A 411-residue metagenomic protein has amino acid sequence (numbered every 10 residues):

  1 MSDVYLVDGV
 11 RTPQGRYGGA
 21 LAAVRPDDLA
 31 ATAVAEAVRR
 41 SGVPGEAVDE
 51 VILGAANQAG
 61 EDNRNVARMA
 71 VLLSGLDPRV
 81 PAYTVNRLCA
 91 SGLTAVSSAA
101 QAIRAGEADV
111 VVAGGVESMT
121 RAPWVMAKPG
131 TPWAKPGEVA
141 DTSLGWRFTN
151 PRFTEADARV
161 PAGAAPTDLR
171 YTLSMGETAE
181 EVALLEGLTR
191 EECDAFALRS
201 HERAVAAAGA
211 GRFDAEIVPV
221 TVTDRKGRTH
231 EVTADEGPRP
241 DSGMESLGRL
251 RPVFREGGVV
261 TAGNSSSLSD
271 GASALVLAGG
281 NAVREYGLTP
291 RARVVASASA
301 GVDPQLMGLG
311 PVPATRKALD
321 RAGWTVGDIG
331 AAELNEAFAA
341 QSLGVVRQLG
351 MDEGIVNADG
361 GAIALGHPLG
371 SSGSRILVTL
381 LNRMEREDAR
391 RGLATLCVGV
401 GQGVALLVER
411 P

Functional and structural regions predicted by a protein language model:
M1-A70, S74, P78-P81, T178-R190 (+4 more regions): Conserved active-site "lid/cap" helical segment
M1-P26, E36, T149-R159, L184 (+7 more regions): Condensing-enzyme catalytic core mediating Claisen C-C bond formation in acyl metabolism
R11, A23-V24, A31, E192-E285 (+2 more regions): N-terminal extracellular/periplasmic Venus flytrap/periplasmic-binding protein-like
V24, A55-V111, F153, A158 (+5 more regions): Conserved catalytic cysteine-centered active-site region of acyl-thioester-dependent Claisen-condensing enzymes
D27-G42, V66-A70, A95-S98, M175-V182 (+5 more regions): Short, well-ordered amphipathic alpha-helical segments that serve as non-catalytic structural scaffolds within diverse
L53, E177-E180, F213-E216, D224-R225 (+1 more regions): Active-site pocket-lining segment
N86-E117, A183-R212, A274-A282, V346 (+2 more regions): Active-site-proximal alpha-helical scaffold in enzymes
V110-E181: Flexible glycine-/small-residue-enriched beta->alpha junction loops that bind anionic phosphate/pyrophosphate groups
